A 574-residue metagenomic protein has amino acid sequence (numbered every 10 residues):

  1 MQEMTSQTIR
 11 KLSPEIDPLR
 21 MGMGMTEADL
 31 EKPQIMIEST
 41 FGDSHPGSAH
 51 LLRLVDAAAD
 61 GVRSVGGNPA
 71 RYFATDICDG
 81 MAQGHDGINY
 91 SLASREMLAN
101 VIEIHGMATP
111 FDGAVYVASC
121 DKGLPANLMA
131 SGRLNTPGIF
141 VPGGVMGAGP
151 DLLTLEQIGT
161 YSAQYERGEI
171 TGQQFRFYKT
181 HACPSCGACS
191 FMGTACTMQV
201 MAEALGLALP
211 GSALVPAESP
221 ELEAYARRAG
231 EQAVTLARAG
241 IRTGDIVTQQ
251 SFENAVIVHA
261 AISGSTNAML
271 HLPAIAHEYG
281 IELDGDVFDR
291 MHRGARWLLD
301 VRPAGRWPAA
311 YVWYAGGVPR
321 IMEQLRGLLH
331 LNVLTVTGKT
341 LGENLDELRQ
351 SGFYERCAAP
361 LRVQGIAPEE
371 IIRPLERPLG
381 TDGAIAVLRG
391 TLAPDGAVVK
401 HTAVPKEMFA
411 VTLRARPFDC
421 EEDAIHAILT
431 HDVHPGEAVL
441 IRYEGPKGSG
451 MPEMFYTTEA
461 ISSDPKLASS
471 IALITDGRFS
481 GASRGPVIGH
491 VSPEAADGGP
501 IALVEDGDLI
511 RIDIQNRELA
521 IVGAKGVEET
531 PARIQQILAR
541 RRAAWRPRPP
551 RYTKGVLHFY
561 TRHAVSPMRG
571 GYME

Functional and structural regions predicted by a protein language model:
M1-G47, L54-T75, G80, D86-S91 (+5 more regions): Catalytic or ion-coupling anion/metal-binding cores of large enzyme and transporter domains
L92-A99: Well-ordered mid-protein domain cores that form the structural environment of catalytic cofactors
G106-N127, I139-P142: A short, small-residue-rich loop immediately preceding and capping a beta-strand
